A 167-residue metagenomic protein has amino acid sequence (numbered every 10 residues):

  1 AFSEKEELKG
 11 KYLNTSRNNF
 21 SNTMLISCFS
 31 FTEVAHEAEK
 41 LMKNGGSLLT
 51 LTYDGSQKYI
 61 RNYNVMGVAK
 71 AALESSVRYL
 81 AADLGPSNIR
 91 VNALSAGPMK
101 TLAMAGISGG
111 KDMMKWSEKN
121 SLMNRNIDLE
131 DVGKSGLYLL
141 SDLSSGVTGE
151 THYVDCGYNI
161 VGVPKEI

Functional and structural regions predicted by a protein language model:
A1-H36, K40, N44-P86, P98-K100 (+1 more regions): Catalytic loop of short-chain dehydrogenase/reductase
A35, V77-R78, G133-G136, L140: Short-chain dehydrogenase/reductase
S47, R90-N92, S145: Structural signature of beta-strand start/N-cap positions in the alpha/beta core of ABC transporter nucleotide-binding
G85, R90, V147-G149: Short, small/polar-rich loop/turn modules that mediate ligand/substrate recognition or access, typified
P86, A96-S121, D131, V161-I167: A glycine/serine/threonine-rich, flexible loop-to-helix segment that serves as the NAD(P) cofactor-binding "lid"
R90-K100, L140, Y153-D155: Conserved SDR Rossmann-fold cofactor-binding beta-strand/turn motif
S121-V132, L143: A conserved structural motif in NAD(P)-dependent oxidoreductases
L137, T148-I167: Short C-terminal tail/terminal secondary-structure segment of NAD(P)H-dependent dehydrogenase/reductase domains
